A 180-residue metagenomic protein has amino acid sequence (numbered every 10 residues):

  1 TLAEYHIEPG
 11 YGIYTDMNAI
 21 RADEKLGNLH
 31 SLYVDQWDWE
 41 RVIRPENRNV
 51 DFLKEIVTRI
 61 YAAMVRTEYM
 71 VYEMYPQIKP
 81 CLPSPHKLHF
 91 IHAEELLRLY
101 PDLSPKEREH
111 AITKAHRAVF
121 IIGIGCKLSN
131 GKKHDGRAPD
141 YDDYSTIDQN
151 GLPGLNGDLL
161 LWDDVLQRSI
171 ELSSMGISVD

Functional and structural regions predicted by a protein language model:
T1-H30, D38-V42: Class II aminoacyl-tRNA synthetase-like tRNA-binding/catalytic domains
P9, L32, L53, K114 (+1 more regions): Active-site-proximal structural scaffolding
Y11-I13, V34-D38, H116-A118, N156-D158: Extracellular structured ligand-interaction cores
G27-L32, R108-H110: Short, flexible, solvent-exposed loop/turn segments with mixed acidic/basic and small polar residues
I43-D51: Inter-helical turn/loop segments and adjacent helix faces that build the functional surface of alpha-helical bundle
D51-E68: Long, well-ordered alpha-helical scaffolding segments within enzyme catalytic domains, especially pronounced
V65-L103: Alpha-helical scaffold segments that mediate packing/assembly in large oligomeric complexes
H92-D180: A translation/RNA-centric and nucleic-acid-associated enzymatic feature enriched in Class II aminoacyl-tRNA synthetases
